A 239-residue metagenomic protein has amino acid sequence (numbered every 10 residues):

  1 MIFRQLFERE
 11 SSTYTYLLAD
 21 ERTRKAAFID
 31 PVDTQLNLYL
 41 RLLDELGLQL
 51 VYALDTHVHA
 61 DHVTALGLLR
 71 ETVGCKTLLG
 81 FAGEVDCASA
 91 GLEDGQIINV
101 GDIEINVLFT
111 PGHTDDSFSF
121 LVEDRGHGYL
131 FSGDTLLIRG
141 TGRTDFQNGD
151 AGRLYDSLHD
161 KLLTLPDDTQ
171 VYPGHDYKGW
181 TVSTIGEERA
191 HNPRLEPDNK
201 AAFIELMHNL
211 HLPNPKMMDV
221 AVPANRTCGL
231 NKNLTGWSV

Functional and structural regions predicted by a protein language model:
M1-L48, F120-G133, R139: Conserved beta-strand hairpin/beta-sheet module of binuclear metal-dependent hydrolase folds, prominently
S12, D33-F109, G128, A190-E196 (+1 more regions): Active-site HxH/HxHxD metal-binding segment of metal-dependent hydrolases
L18, D30, H57, L69 (+7 more regions): Divalent metal-coordination and catalytic microenvironments
K25, V85-A88, R139-F146: A short acidic, helix-capping loop that chelates divalent metal ions and anchors anionic groups
P31, V58, A82-G83, H113-T114 (+4 more regions): Active-site metal-binding loops of divalent metal-dependent hydrolases
I103-F109, T114-F131, N148: Ligand/cofactor pocket segment of small-molecule handling proteins
T141-T164: Active-site-adjacent loop/tail segments of enzyme domains
D156-Q170, G174-V239: Accessory terminal helices/loops
